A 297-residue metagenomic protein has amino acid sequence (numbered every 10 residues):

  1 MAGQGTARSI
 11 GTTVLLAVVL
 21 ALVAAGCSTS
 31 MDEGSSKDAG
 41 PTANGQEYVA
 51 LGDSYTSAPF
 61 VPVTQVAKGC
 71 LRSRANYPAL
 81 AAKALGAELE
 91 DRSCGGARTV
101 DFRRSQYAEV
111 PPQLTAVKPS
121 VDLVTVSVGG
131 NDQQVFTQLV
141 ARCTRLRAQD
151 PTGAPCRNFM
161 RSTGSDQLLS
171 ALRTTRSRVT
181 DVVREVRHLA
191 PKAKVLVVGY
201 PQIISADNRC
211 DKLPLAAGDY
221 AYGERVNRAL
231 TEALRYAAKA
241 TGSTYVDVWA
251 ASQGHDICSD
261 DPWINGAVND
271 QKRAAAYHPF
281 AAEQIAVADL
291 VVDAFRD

Functional and structural regions predicted by a protein language model:
M1-D32: Secretory targeting and sorting signals
G34-E47, E109-T125, V179-K194, V292: Short amphipathic alpha-helices and their capping/turn segments at secondary-structure boundaries
G34-G95, L114-T115, T144-Q149: Serine-esterase "nucleophile elbow" of acetyl-processing enzymes
E47-L51, T56, L89-S93, D122-S127 (+3 more regions): Structural recognition of the beta-strand scaffold that forms the well-ordered cores of secreted hydrolase catalytic
A97-L114, C258-Q271: Charged, often glycine-rich, active-site loop that binds/positions anionic groups
A108-S170: Oxyanion-hole/transition-state-stabilizing segment in secreted/luminal serine hydrolases and related acyltransferases
L123-V124, Q149-R187, L196, Y200-Y245: Conserved N-terminal glycine/acidic-rich loop preference
Y200-D297: Catalytic His-Asp segment of secreted/periplasmic serine-dependent ester chemistry enzymes
